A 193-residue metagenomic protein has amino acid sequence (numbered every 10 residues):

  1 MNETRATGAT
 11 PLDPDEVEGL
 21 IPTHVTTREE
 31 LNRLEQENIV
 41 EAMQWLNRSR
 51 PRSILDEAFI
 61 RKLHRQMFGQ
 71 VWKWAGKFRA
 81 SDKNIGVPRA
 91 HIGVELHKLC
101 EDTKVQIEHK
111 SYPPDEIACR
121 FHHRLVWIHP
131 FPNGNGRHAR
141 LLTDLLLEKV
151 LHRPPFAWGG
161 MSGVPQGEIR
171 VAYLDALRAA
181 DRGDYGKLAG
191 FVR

Functional and structural regions predicted by a protein language model:
M1-R193: FIC/Doc superfamily catalytic core
